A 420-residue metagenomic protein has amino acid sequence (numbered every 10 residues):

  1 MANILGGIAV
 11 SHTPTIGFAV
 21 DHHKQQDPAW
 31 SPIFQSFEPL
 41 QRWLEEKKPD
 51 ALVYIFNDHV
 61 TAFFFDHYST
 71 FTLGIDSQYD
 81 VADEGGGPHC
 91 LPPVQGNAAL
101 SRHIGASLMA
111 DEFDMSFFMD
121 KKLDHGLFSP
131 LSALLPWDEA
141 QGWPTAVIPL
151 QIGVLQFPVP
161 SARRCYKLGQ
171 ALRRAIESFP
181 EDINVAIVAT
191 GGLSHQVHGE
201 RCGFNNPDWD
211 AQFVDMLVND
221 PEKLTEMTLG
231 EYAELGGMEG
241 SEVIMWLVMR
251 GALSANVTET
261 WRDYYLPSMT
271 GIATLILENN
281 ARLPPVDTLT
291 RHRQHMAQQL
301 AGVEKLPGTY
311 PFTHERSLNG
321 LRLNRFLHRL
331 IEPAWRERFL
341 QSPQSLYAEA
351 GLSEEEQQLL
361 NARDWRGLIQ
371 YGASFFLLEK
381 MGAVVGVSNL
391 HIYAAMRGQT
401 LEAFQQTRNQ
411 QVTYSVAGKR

Functional and structural regions predicted by a protein language model:
M1-D50, A62-K167, S178, E200-M296: Flexible, D/E/H-enriched segments
H12-P14, F56-H59, P343: Short glycine-rich, polar/acidic loop-and-turn segments at beta strand-coil junctions
W43, A175, L346: Short alpha-helical functional segments enriched in proximate histidine and acidic residues
P49-N57, F63, E337-L340: Short N-terminal amphipathic alpha-helices
D50-F56, L150, I183-L193: Beta-strand elements within well-structured catalytic alpha/beta cores of enzymes that handle phosphate/sulfate esters
Q170-V185: Non-transmembrane, aqueous-exposed alpha-helical and coiled segments at domain scale
Q196-V197: Short, solvent-exposed loop/turn segments at secondary-structure junctions
V286-R420: Charged, low-complexity intrinsically disordered segments
